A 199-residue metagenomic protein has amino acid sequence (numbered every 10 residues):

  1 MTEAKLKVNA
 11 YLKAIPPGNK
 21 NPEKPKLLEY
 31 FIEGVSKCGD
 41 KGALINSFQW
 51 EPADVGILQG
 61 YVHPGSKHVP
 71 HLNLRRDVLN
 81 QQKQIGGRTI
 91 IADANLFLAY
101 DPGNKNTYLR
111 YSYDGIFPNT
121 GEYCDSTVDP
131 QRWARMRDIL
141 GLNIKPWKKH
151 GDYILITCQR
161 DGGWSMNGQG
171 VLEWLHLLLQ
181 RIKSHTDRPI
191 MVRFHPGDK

Functional and structural regions predicted by a protein language model:
M1-G65, G162-G163, L172, H185-T186: N-terminal pre-catalytic "stem/leader" segment of glycosyltransferase-like enzymes
A10-L12, I91, I156, V192: Structural beta-sheet core signal
K13-I15, A94, Q159, H195: Cofactor-binding loop segments of dinucleotide-utilizing enzymes, especially the Rossmann-like FAD- and NAD(P)+-binding
Y30, C38-G103: Extended catalytic core of nucleotide-activated donor transferases of GT-like folds
I57-Q59, L155-T157, M191: Structural motif
H68-V69, M166-G170: Short, solvent-exposed loop/turn segments at secondary-structure boundaries
G87-G168: A nucleotide-sugar donor-handling region in carbohydrate enzymes
L175-K199: Catalytic donor nucleotide-activated moiety binding site of glycosyltransferases and closely related
